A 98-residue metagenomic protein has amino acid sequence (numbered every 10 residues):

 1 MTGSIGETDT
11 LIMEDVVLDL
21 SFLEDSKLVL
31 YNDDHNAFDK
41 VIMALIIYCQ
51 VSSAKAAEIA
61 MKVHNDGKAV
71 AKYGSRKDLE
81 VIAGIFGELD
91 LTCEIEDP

Functional and structural regions predicted by a protein language model:
M1-P98: Terminal domain-initiation and capping elements
